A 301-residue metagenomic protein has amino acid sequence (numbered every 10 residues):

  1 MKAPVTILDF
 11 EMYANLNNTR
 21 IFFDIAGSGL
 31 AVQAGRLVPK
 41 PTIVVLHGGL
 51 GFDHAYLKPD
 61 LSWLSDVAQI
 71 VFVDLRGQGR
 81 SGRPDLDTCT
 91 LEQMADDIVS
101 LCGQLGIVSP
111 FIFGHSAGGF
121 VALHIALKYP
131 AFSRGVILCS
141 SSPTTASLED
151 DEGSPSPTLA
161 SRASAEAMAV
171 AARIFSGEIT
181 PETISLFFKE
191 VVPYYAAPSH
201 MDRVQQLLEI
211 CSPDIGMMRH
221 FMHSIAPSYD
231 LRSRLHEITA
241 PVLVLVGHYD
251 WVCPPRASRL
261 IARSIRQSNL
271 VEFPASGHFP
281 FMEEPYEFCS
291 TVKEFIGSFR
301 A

Functional and structural regions predicted by a protein language model:
T19-R83: Conserved HGGG/HGGXW glycine-rich cap/lid loop of the alpha/beta-hydrolase fold
D66, F72-A117, S290: Active-site loop/oxyanion-hole signature of alpha/beta-hydrolase fold enzymes
V108-D151: Conserved hydrolase catalytic core segment
V136-F175: Flexible "cap/lid" loop of the alpha/beta hydrolase fold
M168-S233, A240: Alpha/beta-hydrolase
I238, V244-V246: Short beta-strand/loop motif that positions the catalytic acidic residue of the alpha/beta-hydrolase fold
Y249-C253: Acidic catalytic loop of the alpha/beta-hydrolase fold
S268-A301: Catalytic active-site module of serine/aspartate enzymes centered on a nucleophile-bearing elbow/loop
